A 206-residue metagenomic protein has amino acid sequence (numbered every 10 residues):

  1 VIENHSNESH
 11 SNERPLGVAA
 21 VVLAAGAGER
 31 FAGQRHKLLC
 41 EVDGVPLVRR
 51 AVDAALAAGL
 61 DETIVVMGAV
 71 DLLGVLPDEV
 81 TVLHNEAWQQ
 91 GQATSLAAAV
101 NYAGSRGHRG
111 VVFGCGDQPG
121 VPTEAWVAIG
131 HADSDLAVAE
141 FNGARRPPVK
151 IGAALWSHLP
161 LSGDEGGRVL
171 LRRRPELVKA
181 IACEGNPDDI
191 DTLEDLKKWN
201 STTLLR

Functional and structural regions predicted by a protein language model:
I2-E3, N12-L16, S157, S162-R206: Conserved alpha/beta core of the MobA/IspD/sugar-nucleotide pyrophosphorylase nucleotidyltransferase superfamily
R14-R145, P175-C183: Nucleotide and nucleotide-moiety/phosphate-recognizing core
G28, C40, W156-S157, K197: Nucleotide phosphate-binding site architecture
E41, G120, K150, D189-I190: Short aromatic/basic micro-patch
A144-R146, I151, G166, G185: A conserved catalytic-core signature of glycosyltransferases
R146-S157, L193: Conserved nucleotide-sugar donor-binding and metal-coordinating catalytic region shared by glycosyltransferases
